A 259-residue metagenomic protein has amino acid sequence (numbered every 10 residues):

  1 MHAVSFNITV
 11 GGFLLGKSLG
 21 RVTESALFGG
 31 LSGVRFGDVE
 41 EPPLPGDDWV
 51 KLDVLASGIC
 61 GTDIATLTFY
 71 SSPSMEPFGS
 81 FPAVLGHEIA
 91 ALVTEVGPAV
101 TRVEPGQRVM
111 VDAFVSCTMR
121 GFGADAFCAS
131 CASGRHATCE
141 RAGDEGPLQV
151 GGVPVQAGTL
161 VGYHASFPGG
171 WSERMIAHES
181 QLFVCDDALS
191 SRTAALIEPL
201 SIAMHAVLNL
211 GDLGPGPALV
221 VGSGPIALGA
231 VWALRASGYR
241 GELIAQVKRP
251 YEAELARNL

Functional and structural regions predicted by a protein language model:
M1-E88, R108, G169, E173-R174: Short N-terminal strand-loop motif that marks the start of NAD(P)H/FAD-dependent oxidoreductase cofactor-binding domains
M1-K17, D53-T66, E104-V111, A132-T138 (+3 more regions): Conserved long hydrophobic alpha-helices within structured protein cores
I8-T9, F114, S180, K248: Flexible loop residues that form catalytic and substrate-binding hotspots at small-molecule/glycan-binding clefts
G30, H87, A165, I197-L200 (+1 more regions): Electropositive phosphate-/nucleotide-binding environments in soluble metabolic enzymes
E40-S57, S72-S133, A137, D186-A188: Glycine-rich beta-strand-centered segment in the early N-terminal region that forms part of a ligand/cofactor-binding
C60, A113-S180: Cysteine-cluster motifs in flexible loop/terminal segments that predominantly coordinate metals
S180-L259: Mid-domain Rossmann-like dinucleotide-binding core that forms the NAD(H)/NADP(H) cofactor-binding site
